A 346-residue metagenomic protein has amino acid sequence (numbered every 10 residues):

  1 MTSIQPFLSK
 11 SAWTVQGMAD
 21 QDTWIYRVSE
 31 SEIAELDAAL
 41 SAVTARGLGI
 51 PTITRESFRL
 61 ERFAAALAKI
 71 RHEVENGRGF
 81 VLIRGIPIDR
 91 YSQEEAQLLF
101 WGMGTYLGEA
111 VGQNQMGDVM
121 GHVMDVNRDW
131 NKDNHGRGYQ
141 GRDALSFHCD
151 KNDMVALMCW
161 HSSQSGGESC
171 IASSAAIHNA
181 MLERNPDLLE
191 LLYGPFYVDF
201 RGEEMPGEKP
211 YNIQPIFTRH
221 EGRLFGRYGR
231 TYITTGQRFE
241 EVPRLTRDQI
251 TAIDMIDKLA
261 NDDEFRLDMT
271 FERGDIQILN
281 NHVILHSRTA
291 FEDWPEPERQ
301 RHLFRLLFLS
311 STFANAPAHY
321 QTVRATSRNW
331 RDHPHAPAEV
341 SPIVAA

Functional and structural regions predicted by a protein language model:
M1-A64, A68-I70, N76, V81 (+5 more regions): Active-site environment of non-heme Fe oxygenases that use a 2-His-1-carboxylate facial triad
E94-W101, A172-S173: "Short basic amphipathic alpha-helical interaction patches in structured regions
F100-A110: A short alpha->loop->secondary-structure connector
